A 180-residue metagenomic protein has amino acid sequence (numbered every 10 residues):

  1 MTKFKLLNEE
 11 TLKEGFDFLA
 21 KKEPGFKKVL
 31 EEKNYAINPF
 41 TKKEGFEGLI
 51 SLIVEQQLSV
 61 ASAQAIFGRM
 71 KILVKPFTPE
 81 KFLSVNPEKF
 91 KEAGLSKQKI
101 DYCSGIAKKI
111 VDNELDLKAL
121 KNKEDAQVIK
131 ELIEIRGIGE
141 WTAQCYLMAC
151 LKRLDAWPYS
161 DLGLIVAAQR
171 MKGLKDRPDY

Functional and structural regions predicted by a protein language model:
M1-T2, I53, K109: An N-terminal domain-start capping segment
M1-T41: Intrinsically disordered, low-complexity, charged terminal extensions of DNA damage-control enzymes
L7, A20, L58-I72: Short, compositionally biased strand/turn segments that nucleate or flank brief secondary-structure elements
I37, K71-Y180: Catalytic cores of DNA base-excision repair glycosylases
T41-G48: Short, contiguous, helix-prone interaction/anchoring segments in small proteins
S51-I66, E92-K99: A short secondary-structure junction motif
